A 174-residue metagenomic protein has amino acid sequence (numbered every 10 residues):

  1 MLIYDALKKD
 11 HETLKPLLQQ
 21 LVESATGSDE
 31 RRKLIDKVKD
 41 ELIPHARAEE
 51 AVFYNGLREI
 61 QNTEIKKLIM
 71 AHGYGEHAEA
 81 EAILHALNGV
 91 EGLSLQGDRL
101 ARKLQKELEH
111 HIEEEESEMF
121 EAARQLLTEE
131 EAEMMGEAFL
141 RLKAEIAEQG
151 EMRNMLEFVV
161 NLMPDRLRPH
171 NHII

Functional and structural regions predicted by a protein language model:
M1-I174: Small-residue-biased structural context
